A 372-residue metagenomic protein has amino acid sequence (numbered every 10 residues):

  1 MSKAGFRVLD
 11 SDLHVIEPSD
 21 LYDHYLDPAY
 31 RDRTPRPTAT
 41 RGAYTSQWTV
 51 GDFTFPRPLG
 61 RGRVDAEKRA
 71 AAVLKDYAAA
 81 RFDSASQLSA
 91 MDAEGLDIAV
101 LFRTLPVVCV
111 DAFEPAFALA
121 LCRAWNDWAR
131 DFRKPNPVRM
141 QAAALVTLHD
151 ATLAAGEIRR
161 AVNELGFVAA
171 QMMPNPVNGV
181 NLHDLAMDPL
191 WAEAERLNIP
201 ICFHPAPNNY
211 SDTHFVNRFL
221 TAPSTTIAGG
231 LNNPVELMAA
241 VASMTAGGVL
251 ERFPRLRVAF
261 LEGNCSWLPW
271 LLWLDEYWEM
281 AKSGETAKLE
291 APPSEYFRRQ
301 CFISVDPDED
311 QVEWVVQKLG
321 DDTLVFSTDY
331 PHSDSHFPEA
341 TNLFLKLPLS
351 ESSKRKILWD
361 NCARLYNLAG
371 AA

Functional and structural regions predicted by a protein language model:
S2-L9, P18-A70, K75-I98, D127-P135 (+8 more regions): Mid-to-C-terminal alpha-helical segments outside catalytic/metal-binding sites
V8-S11, A99-L101, Q141-A144, A170-M172 (+4 more regions): Hydrophobic faces of well-ordered beta-strands that scaffold small-molecule active sites in alpha/beta enzyme cores
H14-V15: Di-metal (Zn2+ and/or Mg2+/Mn2+) metal-binding site signature of metallo-dependent hydrolases with the MBL/beta-CASP
D20-D23, F113, T213-V216, W270-L274 (+3 more regions): Short aromatic-enriched loop/helix-cap "lid" or pocket-rim segments at secondary-structure transitions that line
A66-A240, G247: Active-site gating/metal-coordination segments in enzymes
L165-V168, E195-P200, F253-L256, F297-R299 (+1 more regions): Glycine-enriched alpha-helix->loop->beta-strand junction motifs that scaffold or abut catalytic
I201, P205-N209, T245-S294, R298: Aromatic-lined glycan-binding groove of carbohydrate-active enzymes
L231-A240, T245, K282-E313: Aromatic-anchored helix/helix-loop segment that forms the rim or "lid" of small-molecule/cofactor binding pockets
